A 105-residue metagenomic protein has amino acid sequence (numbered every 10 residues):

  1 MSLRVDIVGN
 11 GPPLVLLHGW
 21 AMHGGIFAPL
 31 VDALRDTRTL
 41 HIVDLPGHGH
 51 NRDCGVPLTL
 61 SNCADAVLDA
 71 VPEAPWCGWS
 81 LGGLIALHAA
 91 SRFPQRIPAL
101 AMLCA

Functional and structural regions predicted by a protein language model:
M1-L14, D32-T39, L58, D65 (+3 more regions): Alpha/beta-hydrolase fold catalytic core
G11, G19-M22, S80: Active-site glycine-rich loops that stabilize anionic/oxyanionic intermediates across multiple enzyme folds
L16-G19, I42: Structural cue for short, hydrophobic secondary-structure segments
G19-V31: The serine-hydrolase catalytic nucleophile loop
M22, G47, G83: Active-site micro-motifs of SAM-dependent methyltransferase domains
P29-D32, H41-C77: Active-site loop/oxyanion-hole signature of alpha/beta-hydrolase fold enzymes
E73-A105: Conserved hydrolase catalytic core segment
